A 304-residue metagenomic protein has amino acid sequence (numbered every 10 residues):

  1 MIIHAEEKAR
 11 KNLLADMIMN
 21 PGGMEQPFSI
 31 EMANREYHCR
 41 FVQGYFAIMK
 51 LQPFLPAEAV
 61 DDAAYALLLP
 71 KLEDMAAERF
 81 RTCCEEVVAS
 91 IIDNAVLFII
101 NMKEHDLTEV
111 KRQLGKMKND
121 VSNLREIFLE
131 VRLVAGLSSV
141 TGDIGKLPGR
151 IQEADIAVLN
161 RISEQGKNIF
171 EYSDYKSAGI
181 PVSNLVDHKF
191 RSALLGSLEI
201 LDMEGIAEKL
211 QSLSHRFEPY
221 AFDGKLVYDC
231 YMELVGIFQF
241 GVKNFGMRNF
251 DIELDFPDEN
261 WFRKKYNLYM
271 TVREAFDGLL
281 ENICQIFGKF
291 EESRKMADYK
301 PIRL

Functional and structural regions predicted by a protein language model:
M1-K116, L137-I162, G166-S183, H188-L198 (+2 more regions): Interdomain helical linkers/hinges and coiled-coil/dimerization scaffolds that transmit conformational signals
A5-N12, D16-S29, V60-A63, T271-L304: Membrane-proximal linker segments that couple transmembrane helices to downstream signaling/catalytic modules
I18-M19, Y37, F128-L129, F245-G246: A broad structural signal for alpha-helix termini and local helix breaks/kinks
F80-V96, S122-V131, L159-I162, P181 (+2 more regions): Cytosolic nucleotide-binding catalytic cores of signal-transduction proteins
R125, Y175-K300: Alpha-helical bundle regulatory/interaction domains
